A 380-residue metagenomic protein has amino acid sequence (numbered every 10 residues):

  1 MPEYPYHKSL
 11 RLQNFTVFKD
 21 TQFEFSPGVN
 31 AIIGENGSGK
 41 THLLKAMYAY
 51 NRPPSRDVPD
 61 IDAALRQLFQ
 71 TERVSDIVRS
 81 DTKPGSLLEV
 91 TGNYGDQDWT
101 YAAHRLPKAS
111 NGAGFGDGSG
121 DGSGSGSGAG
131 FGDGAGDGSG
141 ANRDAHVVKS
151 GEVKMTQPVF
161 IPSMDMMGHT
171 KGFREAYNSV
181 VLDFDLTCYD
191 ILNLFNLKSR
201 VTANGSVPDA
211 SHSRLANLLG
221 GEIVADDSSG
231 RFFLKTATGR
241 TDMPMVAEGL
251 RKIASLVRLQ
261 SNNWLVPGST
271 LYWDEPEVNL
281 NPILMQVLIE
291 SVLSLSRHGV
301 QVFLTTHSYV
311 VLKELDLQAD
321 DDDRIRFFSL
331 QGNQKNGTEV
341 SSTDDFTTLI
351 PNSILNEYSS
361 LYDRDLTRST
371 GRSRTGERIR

Functional and structural regions predicted by a protein language model:
M1-A49, I379: Pre-Walker A-like glycine/lysine-rich segment at the N-terminus of P-loop NTPase domains
M1-R11, Y50-S269, N333-R380: Phosphate-coordinating catalytic segments in nucleotide- and nucleic-acid-processing enzymes
T21-P27, N263-V266, S294: Phosphate-binding P-loop
P267-S269, G299-F303: Loop/turn-to-beta-strand initiation segments
D274-P276: Walker B catalytic acidic pair
V287-L288: Conserved hydrophobic alpha-helix in the ABC-type ATPase nucleotide-binding domain
T305-H307: H-loop/switch region of ABC-family ATPase nucleotide-binding domains
